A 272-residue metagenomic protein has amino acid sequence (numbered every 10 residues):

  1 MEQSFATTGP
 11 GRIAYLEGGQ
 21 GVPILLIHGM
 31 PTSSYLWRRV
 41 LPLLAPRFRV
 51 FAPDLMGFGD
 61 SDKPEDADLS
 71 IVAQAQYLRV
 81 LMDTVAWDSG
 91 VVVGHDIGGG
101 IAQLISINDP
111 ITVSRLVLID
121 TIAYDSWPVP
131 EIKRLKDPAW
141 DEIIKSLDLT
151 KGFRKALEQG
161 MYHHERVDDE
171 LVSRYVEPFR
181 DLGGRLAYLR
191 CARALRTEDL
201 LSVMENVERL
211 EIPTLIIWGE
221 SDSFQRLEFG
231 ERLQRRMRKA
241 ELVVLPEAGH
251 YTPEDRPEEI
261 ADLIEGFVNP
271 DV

Functional and structural regions predicted by a protein language model:
G9-P10, L16-G18, A52-V93, D262: Active-site loop/oxyanion-hole signature of alpha/beta-hydrolase fold enzymes
L16-D60: Conserved HGGG/HGGXW glycine-rich cap/lid loop of the alpha/beta-hydrolase fold
G94, G98, A102: Gly/Ala-rich beta-loop-alpha elbow adjacent to hydrolase catalytic centers
I107, S114-S146: Flexible "cap/lid" loop of the alpha/beta hydrolase fold
L147-R209: Conserved alpha/beta-hydrolase catalytic His-Asp/Glu region
L210, I216-W218: Short beta-strand/loop motif that positions the catalytic acidic residue of the alpha/beta-hydrolase fold
S221-Q225: Acidic catalytic loop of the alpha/beta-hydrolase fold
A240-V272: Catalytic active-site module of serine/aspartate enzymes centered on a nucleophile-bearing elbow/loop
